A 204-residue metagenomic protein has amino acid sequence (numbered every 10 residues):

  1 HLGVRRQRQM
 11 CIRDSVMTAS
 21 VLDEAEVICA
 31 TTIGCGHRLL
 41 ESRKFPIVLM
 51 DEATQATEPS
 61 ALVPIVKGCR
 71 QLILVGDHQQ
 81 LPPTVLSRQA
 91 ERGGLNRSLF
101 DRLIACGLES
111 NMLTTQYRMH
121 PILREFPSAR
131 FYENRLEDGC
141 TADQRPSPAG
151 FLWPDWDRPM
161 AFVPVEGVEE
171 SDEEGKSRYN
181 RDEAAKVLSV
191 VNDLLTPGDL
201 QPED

Functional and structural regions predicted by a protein language model:
H1-R8, I12: Single conserved hydrophobic/aromatic residue that forms the stacking wall/gate of nucleotide- or nucleobase-binding
R5-Q7, E26, C69, H78: ATP/adenylate-binding site constellation spanning eukaryotic-like Ser/Thr protein kinases, ABC-transporter
R8, A25, R158-M160: Change "...and in nucleic-acid phosphodiester-cleaving endonucleases..." to "...and in nucleic-acid processing enzymes
V16-A25: Conserved motor-coupling elements within RecA-like helicase/translocase cores
I33-D204: Conserved helicase motor core of SF1/SF2 NTP-dependent helicases
